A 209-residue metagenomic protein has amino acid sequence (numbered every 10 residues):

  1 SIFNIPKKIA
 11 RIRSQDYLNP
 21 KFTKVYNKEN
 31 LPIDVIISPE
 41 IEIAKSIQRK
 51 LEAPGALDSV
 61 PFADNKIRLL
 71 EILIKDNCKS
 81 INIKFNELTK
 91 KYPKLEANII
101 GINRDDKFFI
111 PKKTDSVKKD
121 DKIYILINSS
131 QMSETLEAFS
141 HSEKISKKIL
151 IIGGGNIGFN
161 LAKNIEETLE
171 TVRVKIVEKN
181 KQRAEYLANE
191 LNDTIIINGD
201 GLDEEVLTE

Functional and structural regions predicted by a protein language model:
S1-E209: Cytosolic regulatory regions of ion transport systems
